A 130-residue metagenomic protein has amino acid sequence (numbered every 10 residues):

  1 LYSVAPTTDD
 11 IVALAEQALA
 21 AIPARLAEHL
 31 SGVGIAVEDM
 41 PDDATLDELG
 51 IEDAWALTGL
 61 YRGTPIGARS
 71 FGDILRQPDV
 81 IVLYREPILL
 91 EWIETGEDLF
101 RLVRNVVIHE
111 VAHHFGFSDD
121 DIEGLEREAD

Functional and structural regions predicted by a protein language model:
L1-L102, H114, S118-G124, A129: Active-site rim/adjacent substrate-binding subdomains
V106, E110-H114: Catalytic glutamate of the conserved HExxH
